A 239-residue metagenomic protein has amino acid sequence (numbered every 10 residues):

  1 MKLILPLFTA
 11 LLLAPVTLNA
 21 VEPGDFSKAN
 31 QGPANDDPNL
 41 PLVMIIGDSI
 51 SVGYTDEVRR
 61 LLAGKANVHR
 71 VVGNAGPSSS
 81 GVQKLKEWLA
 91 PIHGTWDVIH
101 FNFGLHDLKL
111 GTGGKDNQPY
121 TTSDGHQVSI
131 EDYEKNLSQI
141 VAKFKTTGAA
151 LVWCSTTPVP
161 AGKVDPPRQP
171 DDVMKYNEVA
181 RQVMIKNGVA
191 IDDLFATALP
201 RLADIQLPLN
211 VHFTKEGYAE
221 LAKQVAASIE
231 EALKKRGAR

Functional and structural regions predicted by a protein language model:
M1-L5: Positively charged n-region of N-terminal signal peptides that target proteins for export
P6-V16: Bacterial N-terminal signal peptides
V21-T95, I99: Serine-esterase "nucleophile elbow" of acetyl-processing enzymes
D36, L61-K65, S80-R239: Alpha-helical cap/lid subdomain in secreted, periplasmic, or secretory-pathway luminal O-acyl-processing enzymes
